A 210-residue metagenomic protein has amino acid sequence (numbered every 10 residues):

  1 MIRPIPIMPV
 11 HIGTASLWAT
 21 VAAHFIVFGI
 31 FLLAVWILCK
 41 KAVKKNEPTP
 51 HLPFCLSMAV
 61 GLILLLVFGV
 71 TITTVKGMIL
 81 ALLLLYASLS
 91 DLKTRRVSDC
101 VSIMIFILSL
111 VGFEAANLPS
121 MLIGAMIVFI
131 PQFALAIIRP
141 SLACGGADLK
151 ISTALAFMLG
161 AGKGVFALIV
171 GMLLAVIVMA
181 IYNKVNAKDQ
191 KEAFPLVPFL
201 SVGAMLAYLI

Functional and structural regions predicted by a protein language model:
M1-I210: A membrane-topology feature that recognizes alpha-helical transmembrane segments and their immediate juxtamembrane
